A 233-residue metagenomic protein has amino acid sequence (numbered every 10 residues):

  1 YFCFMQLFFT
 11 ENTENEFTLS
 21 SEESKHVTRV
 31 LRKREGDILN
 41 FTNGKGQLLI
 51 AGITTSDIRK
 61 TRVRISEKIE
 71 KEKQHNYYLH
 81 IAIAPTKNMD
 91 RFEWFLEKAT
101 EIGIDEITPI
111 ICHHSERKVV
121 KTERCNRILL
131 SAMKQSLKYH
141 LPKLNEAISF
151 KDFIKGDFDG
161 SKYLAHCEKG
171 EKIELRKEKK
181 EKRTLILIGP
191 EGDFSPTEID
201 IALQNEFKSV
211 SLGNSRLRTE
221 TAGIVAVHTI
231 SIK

Functional and structural regions predicted by a protein language model:
Y1-K71: N-terminal positively charged helical leader segments and presequences
E11-N12, S21-E22, G44, P85 (+3 more regions): Fold-independent oxyanion-binding glycine-rich loops and adjacent beta-strand/coil segments at enzyme active sites
N15, E35-D37, Q47-L49, R59-T61 (+5 more regions): A generic structural signal for short beta-strands and their flanking turns/coil linkers
E72-S161: RNA substrate-binding interface of SAM-dependent RNA methyltransferases
A84, E191, S215, T219: Glycine- and other small-residue-rich loops at beta-strand/loop junctions that grip anionic moieties
K162-I201, F207-L212: Active-site/ligand-binding-proximal alpha/beta "capping" segment
P196-K233: Structured adenosyl-cofactor binding patch, chiefly the S-adenosyl-L-methionine
